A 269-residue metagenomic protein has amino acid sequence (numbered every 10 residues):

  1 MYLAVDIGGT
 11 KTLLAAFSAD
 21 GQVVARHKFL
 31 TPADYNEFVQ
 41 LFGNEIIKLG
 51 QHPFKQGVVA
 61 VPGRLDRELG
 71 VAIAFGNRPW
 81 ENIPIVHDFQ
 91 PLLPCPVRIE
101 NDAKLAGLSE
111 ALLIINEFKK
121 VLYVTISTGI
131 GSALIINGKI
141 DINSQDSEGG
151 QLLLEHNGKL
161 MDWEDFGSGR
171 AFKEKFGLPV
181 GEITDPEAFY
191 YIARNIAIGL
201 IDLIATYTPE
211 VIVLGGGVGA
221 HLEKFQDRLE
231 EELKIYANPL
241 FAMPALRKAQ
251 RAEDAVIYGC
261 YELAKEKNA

Functional and structural regions predicted by a protein language model:
M1-Q56, D66-L69, F89-V97, A111-L122 (+2 more regions): ATP-binding/phosphotransfer module of carbohydrate and carboxylate kinases, centering on a glycine-rich
D6, V58-P62, Y123-G129, A133: Short beta-strand segments
L30-A33, W80, S147-G150: A short acidic/small-residue loop/turn micro-motif
V61, E68, I136-N137: A cytosolic small-molecule/anion-sensing beta-strand core signal
G70-E81: A charged helix-plus-loop insertion that forms the helical arch/lid used to bind and gate nucleic-acid substrates
E81-P91, A103: Anion-binding (especially nucleotide phosphate/pyrophosphate-binding) glycine-rich loop and adjoining beta-alpha core
I99-A103, G107: Short loop/edge segments at beta-strand edges and connector loops that shape dinucleotide/nucleotide cofactor-binding
